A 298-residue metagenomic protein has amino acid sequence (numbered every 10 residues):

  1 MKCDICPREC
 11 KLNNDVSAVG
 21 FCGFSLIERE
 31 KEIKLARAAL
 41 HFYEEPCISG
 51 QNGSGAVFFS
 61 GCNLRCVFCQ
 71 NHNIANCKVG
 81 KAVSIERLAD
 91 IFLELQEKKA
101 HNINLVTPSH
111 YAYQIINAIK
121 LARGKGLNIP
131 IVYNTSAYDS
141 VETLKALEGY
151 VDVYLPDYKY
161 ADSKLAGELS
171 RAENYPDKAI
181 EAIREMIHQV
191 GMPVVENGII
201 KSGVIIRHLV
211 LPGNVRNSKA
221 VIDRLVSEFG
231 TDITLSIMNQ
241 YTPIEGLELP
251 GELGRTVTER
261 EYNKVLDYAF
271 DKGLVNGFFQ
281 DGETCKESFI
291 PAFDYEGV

Functional and structural regions predicted by a protein language model:
M1-A18, I187, G191-V298: Auxiliary Fe-S-binding modules of radical SAM enzymes
F24-G149, V153, D162-K164: Conserved Radical SAM active-site core
G55, I103, I131-Y133, Y154-P156 (+3 more regions): Hydrophobic faces of well-ordered beta-strands that scaffold small-molecule active sites in alpha/beta enzyme cores
A75, A112, A137-S140, Y158-P176 (+3 more regions): Conserved radical SAM core fold
V83, H110, S170-K178, G213 (+2 more regions): Alpha-helix N-cap and loop-to-helix initiation/capping positions
A118-P130, E181-Q189, E259-V265: Alpha-helix-loop-beta-strand connector modules within alpha/beta enzyme cores
E148-S163, D232-Y241: Non-cysteine beta-strand/loop elements that form the S-adenosyl-L-methionine
G167-N197: Anionic-ligand binding region
